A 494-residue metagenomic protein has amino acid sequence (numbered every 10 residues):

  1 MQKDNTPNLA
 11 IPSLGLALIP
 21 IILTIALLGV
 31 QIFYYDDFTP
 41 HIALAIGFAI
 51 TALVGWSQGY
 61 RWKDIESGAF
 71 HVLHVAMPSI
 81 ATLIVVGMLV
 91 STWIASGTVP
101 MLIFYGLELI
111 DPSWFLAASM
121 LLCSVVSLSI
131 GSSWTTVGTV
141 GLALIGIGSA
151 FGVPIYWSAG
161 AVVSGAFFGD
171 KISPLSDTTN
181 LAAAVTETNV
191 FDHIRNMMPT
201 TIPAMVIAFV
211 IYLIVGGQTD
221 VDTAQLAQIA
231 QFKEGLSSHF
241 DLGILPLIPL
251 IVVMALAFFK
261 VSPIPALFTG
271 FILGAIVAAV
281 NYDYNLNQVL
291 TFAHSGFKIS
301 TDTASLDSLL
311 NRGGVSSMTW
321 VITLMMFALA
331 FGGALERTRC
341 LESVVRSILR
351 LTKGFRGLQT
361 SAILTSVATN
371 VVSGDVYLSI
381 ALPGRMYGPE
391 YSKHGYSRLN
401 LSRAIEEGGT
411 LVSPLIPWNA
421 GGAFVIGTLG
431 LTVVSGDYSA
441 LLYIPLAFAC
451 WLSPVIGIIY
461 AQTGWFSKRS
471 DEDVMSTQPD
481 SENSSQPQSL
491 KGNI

Functional and structural regions predicted by a protein language model:
M1-T82, P199-I207, G216-L324, S476-I494: Hydrophobic transmembrane alpha-helices of multi-pass small-molecule transporters
P20, T24, A43, G47 (+30 more regions): Alpha-helical transmembrane segments in multi-pass membrane proteins
F33, K171-P174, A183-E234, K393 (+2 more regions): Juxtamembrane and boundary regions of transmembrane helices in multi-pass small-molecule transporters and channels
Y35-I50, S158-A184, T223-I251, G333-L335 (+2 more regions): Alpha-helical transmembrane segments and their immediate interhelical/interface regions in integral membrane proteins
G59-S149, D302-P389: Membrane-embedded alpha-helical segments and adjacent helix-loop junctions characteristic of multi-pass solute
V86, V90-S91, A95, I211-G217 (+2 more regions): C-terminal TM-helix exit segments that contain a strictly Trp-centered aromatic cap at the helix terminus
D111-P203, S366-E407, T432: Hydrophobic transmembrane alpha-helices that form the pore/transport pathway of multi-pass ion and small-solute
I405-P417: A late C-terminal transmembrane helix in Major Facilitator Superfamily
